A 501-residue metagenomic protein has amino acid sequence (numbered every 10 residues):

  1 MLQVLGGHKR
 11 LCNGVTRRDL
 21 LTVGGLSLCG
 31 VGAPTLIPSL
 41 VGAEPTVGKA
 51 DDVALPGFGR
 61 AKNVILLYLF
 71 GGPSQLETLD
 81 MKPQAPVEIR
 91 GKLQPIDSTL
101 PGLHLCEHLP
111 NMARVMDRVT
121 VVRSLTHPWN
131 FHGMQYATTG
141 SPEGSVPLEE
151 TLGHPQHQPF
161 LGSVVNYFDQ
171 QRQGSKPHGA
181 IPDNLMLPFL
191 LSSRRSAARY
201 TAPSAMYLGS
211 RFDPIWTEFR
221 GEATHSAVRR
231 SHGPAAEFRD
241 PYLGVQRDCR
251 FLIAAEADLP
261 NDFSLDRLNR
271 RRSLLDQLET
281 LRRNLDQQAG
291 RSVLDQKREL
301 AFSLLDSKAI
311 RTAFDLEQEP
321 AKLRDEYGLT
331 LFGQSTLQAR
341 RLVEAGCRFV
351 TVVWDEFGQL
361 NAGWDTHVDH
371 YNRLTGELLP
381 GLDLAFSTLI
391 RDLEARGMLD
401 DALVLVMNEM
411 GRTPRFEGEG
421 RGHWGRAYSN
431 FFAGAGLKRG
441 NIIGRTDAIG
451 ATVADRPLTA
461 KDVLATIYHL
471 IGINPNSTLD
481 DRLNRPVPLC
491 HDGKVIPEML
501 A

Functional and structural regions predicted by a protein language model:
M1-A501: Ligand-binding pockets and gating/stacking loops
